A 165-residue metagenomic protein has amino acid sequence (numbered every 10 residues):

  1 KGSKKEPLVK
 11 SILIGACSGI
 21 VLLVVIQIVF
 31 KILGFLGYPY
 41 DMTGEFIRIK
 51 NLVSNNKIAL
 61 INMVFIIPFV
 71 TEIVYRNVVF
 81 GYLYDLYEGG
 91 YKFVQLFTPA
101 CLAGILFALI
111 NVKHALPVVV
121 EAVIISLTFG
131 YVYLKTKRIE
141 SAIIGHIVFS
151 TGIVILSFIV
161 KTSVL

Functional and structural regions predicted by a protein language model:
K1-I67, D85, S163: Juxtamembrane helix-loop-helix connectors linking adjacent transmembrane helices in multi-pass membrane enzymes
N56-L165: Transmembrane helix-loop-helix hairpins at the membrane interface of multi-pass integral membrane proteins
